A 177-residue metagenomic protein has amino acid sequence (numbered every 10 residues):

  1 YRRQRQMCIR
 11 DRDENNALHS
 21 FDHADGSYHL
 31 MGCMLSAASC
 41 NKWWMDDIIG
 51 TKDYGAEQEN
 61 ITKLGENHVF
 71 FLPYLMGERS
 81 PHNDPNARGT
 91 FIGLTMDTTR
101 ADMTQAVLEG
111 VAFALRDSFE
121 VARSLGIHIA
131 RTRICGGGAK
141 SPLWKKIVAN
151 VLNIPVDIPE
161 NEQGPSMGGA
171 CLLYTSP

Functional and structural regions predicted by a protein language model:
Y1-I9, Y174-P177: Single conserved hydrophobic/aromatic residue that forms the stacking wall/gate of nucleotide- or nucleobase-binding
Q6, R10, H19, Q163-M167: Short gly/pro/ser/thr-enriched loop/turn and capping motifs at secondary-structure boundaries
R10-S80: A short helix-loop
A17, H23-D25, N67, A149-V156 (+1 more regions): Short acidic/glycine-rich loops and adjacent helix/strand connectors that line catalytic pockets where negatively
H23-M31, T98, D102, P155-E162: A short glycine/serine-rich beta->alpha loop
H29-L35, K42-M45, E109, F113 (+2 more regions): Glycine-rich phosphate-binding/hydrolytic loop that grips phosphoryl groups
M76-R133, G138-I147, I154-V156: Activation-segment/catalytic-loop signature of the eukaryotic protein kinase fold
